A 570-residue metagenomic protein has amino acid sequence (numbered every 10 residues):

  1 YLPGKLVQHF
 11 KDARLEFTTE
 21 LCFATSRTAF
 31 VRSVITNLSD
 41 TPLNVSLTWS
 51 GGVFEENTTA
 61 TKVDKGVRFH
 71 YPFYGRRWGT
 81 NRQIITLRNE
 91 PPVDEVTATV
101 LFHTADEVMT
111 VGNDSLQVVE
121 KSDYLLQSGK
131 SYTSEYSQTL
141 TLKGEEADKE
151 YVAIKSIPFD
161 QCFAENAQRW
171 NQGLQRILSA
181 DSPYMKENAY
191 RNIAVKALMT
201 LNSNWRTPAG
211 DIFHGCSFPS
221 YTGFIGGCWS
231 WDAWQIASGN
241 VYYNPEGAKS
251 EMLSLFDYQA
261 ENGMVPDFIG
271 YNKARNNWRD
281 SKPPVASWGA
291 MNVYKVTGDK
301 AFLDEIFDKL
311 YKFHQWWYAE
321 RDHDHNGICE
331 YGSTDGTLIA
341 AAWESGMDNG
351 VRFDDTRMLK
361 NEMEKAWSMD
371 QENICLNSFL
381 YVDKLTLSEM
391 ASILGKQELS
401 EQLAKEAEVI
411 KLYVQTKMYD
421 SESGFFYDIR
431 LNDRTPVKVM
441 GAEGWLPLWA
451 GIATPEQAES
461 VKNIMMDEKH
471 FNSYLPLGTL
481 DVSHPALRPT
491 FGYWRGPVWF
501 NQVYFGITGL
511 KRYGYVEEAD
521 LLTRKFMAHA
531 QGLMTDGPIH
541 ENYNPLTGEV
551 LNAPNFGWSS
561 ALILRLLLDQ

Functional and structural regions predicted by a protein language model:
Y1-K5, T25-T28, V45, S128 (+2 more regions): Accessory carbohydrate-recognition regions in carbohydrate-active enzymes
L2-T25: Low-complexity, acidic Ser/Thr/Pro/Gly-rich terminal tails and inter-domain linkers that flank the onset of structured
E16, F23-F30, N37-G226, A301 (+3 more regions): Acidic/polar, glycine-enriched structural segments that form the non-catalytic walls/loops of the carbohydrate-binding
L21-F23, I35, Y124, S368 (+1 more regions): Outer-membrane beta-barrel proteins
V34-G52, Q127-T133, M390-Q415, S421 (+2 more regions): Beta-rich accessory regions
N37, G226-F353, N377, Y381 (+4 more regions): Aromatic-rich carbohydrate-recognition surfaces in CAZymes
D148-G173, A189-K196, N244-D257, K300-Y318 (+5 more regions): Extended, well-ordered alpha-helical scaffold segments
Y184-G227, E251-N276, N326-E372, V409-V498 (+1 more regions): Extended glycan-interaction surfaces of carbohydrate-active proteins
